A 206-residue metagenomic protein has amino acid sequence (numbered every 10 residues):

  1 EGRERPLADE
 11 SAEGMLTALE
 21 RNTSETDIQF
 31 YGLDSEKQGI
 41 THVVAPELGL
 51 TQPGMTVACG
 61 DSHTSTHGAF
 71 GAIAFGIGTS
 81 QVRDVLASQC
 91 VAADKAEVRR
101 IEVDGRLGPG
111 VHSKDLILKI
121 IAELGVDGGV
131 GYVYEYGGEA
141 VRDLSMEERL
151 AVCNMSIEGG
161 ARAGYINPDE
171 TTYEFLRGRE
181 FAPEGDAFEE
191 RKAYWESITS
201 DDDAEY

Functional and structural regions predicted by a protein language model:
E1-Y206: Fe-S-dependent hydro-lyases/dehydratases of central metabolism
